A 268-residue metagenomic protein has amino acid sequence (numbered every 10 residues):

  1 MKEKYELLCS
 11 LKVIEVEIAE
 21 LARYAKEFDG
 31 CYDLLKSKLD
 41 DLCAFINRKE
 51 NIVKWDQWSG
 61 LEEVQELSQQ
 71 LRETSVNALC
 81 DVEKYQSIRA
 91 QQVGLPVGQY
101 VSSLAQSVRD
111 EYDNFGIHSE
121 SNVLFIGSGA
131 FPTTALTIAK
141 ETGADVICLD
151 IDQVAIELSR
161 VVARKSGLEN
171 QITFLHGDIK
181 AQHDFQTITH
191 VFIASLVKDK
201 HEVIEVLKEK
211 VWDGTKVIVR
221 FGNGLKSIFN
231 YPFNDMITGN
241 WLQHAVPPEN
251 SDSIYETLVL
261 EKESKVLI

Functional and structural regions predicted by a protein language model:
D40-H118: Conserved Class I S-adenosyl-L-methionine-dependent methyltransferase catalytic core
S119-A130: Conserved class I S-adenosyl-L-methionine
A130-G143: Conserved SAM-binding loop of SAM-dependent methyltransferases across substrates and taxa, primarily the Class I
D145-D150: Conserved SAM-binding motif I beta-strand of class I
D152-V154: Conserved SAM/SAH-binding beta-strand->alpha-helix loop
S159-R160: Conserved SAM-binding loop
G214-L225: Conserved beta-strand signature within the Rossmann-like core of class I S-adenosyl-L-methionine
N223-I268: Active-site capping/gating segments
